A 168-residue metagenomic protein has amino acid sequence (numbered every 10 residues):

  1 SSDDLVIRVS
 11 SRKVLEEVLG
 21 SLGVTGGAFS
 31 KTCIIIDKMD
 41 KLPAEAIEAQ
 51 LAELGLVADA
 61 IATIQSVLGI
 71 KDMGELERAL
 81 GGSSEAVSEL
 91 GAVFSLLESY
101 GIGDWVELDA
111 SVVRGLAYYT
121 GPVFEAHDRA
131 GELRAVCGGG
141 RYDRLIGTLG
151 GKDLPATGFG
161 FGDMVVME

Functional and structural regions predicted by a protein language model:
S1-S2, K13, G23, E45-E168: Positively charged, Gly/Ser-enriched RNA/tRNA-binding surfaces
I7-A49: Short terminal or interdomain "cap/linker" segment that borders an active site or interface and mediates
